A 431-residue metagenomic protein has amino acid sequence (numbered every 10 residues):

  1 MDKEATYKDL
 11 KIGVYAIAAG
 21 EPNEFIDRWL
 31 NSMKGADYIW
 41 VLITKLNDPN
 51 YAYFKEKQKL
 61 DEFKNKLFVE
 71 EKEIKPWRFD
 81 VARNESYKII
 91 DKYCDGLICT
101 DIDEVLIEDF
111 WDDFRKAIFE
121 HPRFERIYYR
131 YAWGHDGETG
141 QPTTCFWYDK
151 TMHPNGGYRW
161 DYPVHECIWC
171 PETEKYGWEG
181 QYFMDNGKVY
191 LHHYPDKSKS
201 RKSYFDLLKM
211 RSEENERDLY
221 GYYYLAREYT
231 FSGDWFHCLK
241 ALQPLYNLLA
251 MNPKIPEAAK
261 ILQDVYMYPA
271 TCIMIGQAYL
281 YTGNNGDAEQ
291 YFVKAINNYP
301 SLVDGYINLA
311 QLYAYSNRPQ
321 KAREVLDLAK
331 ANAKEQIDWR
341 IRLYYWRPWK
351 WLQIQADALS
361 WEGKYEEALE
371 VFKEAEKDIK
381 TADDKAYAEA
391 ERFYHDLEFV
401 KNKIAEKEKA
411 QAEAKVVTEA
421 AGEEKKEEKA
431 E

Functional and structural regions predicted by a protein language model:
D2, F79-N84, L106-K240: Catalytic-site signature of metal-activated, phosphate-bearing donor transferases, centered on the GT-A/GT-A-like
A16-A36, N50: Short, well-formed alpha-helical segments that are part of the catalytic scaffolds of diverse glycosyltransferases
R28, D48-C94: Active-site-proximal specificity loops/subdomain of glycosyltransferases
K88, Y93-I107: Short beta-strand-to-loop acidic/aromatic patch adjacent to the donor-nucleotide binding site
S212-N215, N247-Y268, A333-Y345, K380-A388: Flexible helix-coil transition and linker loops at the boundaries of alpha-helical arrays
G221, T271, G305, W339 (+3 more regions): TPR alpha-solenoid repeat register
